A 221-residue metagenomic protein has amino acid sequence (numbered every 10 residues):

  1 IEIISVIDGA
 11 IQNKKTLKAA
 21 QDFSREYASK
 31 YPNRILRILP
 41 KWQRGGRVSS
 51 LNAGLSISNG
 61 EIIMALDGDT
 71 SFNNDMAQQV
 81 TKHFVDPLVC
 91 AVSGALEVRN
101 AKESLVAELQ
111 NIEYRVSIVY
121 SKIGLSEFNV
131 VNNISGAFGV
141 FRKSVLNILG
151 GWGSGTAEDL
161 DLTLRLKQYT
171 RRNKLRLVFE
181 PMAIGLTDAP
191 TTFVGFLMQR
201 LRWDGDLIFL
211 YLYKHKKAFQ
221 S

Functional and structural regions predicted by a protein language model:
I1-I7, R37-I38: Hydrophobic targeting segments
V6-D22, Q43-R44: A conserved acidic beta->alpha catalytic loop
Q21-R34, P40, R47-S56, G60-E61 (+4 more regions): Long helical/loop segments within the catalytic core of UDP-sugar-dependent glycosyltransferases, especially the large
D67-S71: The conserved acidic donor/metal-binding loop of glycosyltransferases
S154, R165-G185: Catalytic donor-sugar/metal-binding loop of nucleotide-sugar-dependent glycosyltransferases
T156-L162: Acidic donor-binding loop at a coil-to-helix junction in glycosyltransferase catalytic cores that engages
L186-T191, G195-L197: Catalytic cores of eukaryotic secretory-pathway lumenal/extracellular enzymes that build and remodel glycoconjugates
